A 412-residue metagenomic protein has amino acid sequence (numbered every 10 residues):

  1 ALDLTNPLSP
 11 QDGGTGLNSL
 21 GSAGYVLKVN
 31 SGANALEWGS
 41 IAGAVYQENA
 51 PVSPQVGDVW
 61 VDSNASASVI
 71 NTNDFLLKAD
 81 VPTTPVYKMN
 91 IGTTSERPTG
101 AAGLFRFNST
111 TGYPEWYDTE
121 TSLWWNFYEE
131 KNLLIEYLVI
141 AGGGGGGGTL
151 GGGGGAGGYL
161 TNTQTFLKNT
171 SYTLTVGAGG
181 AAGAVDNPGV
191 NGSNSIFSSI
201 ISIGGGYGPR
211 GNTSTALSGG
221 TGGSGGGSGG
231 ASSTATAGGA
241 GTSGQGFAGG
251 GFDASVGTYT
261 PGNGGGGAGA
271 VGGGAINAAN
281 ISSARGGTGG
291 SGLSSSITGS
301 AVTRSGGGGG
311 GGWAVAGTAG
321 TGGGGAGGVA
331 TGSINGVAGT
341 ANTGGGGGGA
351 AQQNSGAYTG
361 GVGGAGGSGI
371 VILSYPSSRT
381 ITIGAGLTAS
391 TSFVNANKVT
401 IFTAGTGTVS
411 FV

Functional and structural regions predicted by a protein language model:
A1-G43, A50-N73, D80-Y128, G366 (+1 more regions): Extracellular repetitive beta-rich solenoid segments
V26, V45, L76, V86 (+7 more regions): Intrinsically disordered, low-complexity sequence elements enriched in Ser/Thr/Gly/Pro
G32, A42-A44, A50, S66 (+8 more regions): Short, solvent-exposed coil/turn elements at secondary-structure transition points
L36-G43, M89, F127-E129, Y172 (+3 more regions): Short, tandemly repeated low-complexity microdomains enriched for cysteine and small residues
V45-Y46, G146: Generic N-terminal helix/loop capping motif
D62, N71-K78, Y117, I140-G142 (+2 more regions): Predominantly extracellular/luminal cell-surface or secreted proteins
L134-V412: Low-complexity, glycine/proline-biased repetitive segments and flexible coils/loops
